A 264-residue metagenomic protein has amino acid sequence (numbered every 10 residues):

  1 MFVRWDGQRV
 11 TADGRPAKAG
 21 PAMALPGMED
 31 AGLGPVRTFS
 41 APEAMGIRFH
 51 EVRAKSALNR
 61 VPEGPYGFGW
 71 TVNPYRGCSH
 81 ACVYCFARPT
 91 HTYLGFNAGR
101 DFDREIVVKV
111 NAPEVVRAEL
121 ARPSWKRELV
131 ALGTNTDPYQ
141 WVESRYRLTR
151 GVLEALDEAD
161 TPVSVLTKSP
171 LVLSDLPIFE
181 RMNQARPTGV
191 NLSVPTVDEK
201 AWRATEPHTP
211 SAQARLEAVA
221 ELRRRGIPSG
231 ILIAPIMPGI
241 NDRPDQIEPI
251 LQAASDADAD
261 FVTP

Functional and structural regions predicted by a protein language model:
M1-T71: Flexible, acidic/Gly-rich N-terminal and inter-domain linker regions that tether and position cofactor-handling modules
D6, D13, D30, D101-D103 (+6 more regions): Acidic-enriched, low-complexity/disordered segments with a strong bias for Aspartate over Glutamate
A19, E29, G77, P238-N241: A generic alpha-helix propensity feature with a strong bias for hydrophobic helices
S40-R76, H80-N191, P195-R203, A212-E221: Conserved Radical SAM active-site core
Y139-E143, E206, P238-R243: Active-site mouth loops of central-metabolism enzymes
M182-Q184, H208-T209, E248-I250: Short, hinge-like loop/turn segments at secondary-structure boundaries
K200-H208, A234-G239: Surface-exposed cleft-lining segments at the edges of enzyme active sites
Q213-P264: Conserved C-terminal portion of the radical SAM core fold that forms the substrate/S-adenosylmethionine-binding
